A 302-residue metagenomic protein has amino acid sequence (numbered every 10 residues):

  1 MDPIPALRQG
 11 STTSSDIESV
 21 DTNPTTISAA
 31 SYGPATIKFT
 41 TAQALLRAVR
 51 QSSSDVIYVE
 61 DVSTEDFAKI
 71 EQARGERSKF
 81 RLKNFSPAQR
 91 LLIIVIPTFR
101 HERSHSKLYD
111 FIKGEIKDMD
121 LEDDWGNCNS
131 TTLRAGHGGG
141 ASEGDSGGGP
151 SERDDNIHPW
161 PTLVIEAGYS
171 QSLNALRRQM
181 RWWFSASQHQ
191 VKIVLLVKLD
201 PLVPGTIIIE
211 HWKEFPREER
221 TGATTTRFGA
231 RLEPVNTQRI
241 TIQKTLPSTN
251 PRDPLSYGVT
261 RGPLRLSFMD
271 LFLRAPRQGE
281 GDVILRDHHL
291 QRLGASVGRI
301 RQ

Functional and structural regions predicted by a protein language model:
M1-Q302: Gly/Pro/Ser/Thr-rich low-complexity, intrinsically disordered segments predominantly at protein N-termini
